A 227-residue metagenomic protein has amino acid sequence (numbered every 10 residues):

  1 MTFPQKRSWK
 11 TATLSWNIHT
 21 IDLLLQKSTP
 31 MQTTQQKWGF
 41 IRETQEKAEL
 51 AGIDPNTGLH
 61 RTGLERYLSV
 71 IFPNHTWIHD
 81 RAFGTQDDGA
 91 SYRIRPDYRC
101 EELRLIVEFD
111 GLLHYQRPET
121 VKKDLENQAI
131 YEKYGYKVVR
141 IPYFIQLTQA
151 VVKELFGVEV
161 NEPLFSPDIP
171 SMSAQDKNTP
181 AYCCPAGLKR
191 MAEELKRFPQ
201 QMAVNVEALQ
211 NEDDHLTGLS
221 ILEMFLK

Functional and structural regions predicted by a protein language model:
T2-K227: Nucleic-acid endo/exonuclease domains
